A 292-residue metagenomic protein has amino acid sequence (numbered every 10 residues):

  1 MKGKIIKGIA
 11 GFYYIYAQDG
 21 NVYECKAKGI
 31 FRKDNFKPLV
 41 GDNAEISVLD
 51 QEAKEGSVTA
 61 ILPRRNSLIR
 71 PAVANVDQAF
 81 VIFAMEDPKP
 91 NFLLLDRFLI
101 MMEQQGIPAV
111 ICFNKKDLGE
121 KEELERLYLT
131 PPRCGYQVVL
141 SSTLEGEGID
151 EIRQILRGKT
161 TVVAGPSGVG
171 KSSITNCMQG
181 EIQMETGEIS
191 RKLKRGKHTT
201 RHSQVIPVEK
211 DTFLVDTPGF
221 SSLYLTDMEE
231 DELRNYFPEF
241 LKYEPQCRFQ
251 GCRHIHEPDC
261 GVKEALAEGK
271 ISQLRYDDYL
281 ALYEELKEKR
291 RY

Functional and structural regions predicted by a protein language model:
M1-I9: Structural detector for short beta-strands of small beta-barrel domains
G11, G29, N35-E52, L62-Q78 (+6 more regions): Helix-rich effector regions associated with P-loop NTPase G domains
Y13-A17, C25, I46: SH3/SH3-like beta-barrel fold
N21-I30: Short, structured beta-strand/loop micro-motifs enriched in basic residues and often containing a Trp
Q51-I61, K89-N91: Short, Lys/Arg- and Gly-enriched loop/turn segments at beta-strand edges
E86-C134: Phosphate-binding glycine-rich loops and their immediate beta-loop-alpha structural context
D117-V169: Canonical P-loop GTPase G-domain recognition
